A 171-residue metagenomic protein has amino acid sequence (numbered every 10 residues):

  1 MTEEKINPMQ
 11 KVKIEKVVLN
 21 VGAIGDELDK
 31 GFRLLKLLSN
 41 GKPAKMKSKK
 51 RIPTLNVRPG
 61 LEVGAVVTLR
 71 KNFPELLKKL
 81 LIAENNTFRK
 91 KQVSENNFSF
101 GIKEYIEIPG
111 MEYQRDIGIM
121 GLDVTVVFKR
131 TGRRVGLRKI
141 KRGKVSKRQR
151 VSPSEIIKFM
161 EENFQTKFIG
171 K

Functional and structural regions predicted by a protein language model:
M1-K171: Ribosome-associated RNA-binding proteins
